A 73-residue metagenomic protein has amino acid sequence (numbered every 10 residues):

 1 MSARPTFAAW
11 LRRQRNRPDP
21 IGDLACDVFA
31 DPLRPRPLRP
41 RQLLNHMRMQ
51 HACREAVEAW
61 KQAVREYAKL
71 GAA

Functional and structural regions predicted by a protein language model:
M1, K69-A73: Short intrinsically disordered terminal tails
S2-L24: N-terminal acidic leader/helix
D19-Q42: Short linear, low-complexity motifs centered on an aromatic residue
P20, R34, C53-A56, A73: Intrinsically disordered or highly flexible coil/loop and linker segments, enriched in small and charged/polar residues
A30-D31, E66-L70: A short structural micro-motif
P37-E66: Short, charged early-sequence alpha-helical segments and their helix-coil boundaries
